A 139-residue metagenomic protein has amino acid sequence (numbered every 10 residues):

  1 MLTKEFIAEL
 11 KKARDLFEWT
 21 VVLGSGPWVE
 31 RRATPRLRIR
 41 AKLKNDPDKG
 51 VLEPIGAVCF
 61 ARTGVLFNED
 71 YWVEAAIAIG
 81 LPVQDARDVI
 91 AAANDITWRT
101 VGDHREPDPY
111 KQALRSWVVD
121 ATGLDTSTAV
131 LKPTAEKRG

Functional and structural regions predicted by a protein language model:
M1-G139: Short, glycine-biased loop/turn motifs at secondary-structure junctions and in low-complexity Ser/Thr/Pro-rich termini
